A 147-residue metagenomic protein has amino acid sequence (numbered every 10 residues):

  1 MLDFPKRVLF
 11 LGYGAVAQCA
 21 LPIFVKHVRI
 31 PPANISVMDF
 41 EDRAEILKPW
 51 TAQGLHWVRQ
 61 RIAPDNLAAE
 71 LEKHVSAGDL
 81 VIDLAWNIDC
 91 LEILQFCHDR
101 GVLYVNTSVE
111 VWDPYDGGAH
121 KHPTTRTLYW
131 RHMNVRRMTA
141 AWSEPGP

Functional and structural regions predicted by a protein language model:
M1-K6, A69: A short, basic/flexible loop-to-alpha-helix module at the beginning of a structural domain
R7-V8, I35: Conserved hydrophobic helix-helix packing surfaces used for dimerization/oligomerization
V8-G14: Conserved N-terminal Rossmann-fold NAD(P)-binding element of oxidoreductases
V16-C19: Hydrophobic/small residue at the entry helix of a nucleotide-binding pocket
R29-P49: NAD(P)-binding Rossmann-fold cofactor-contacting core
R59-V75, D89: Conserved Rossmann-fold cofactor-binding substructure of NAD(P)-dependent oxidoreductases
D79-I82, Y104-N106: N-terminal Rossmann-like NAD(P) cofactor-binding module of classical short-chain dehydrogenase/reductase
I88-L103, T107-G146: Rossmann-fold NAD(P)-binding glycine/threonine-rich loop
